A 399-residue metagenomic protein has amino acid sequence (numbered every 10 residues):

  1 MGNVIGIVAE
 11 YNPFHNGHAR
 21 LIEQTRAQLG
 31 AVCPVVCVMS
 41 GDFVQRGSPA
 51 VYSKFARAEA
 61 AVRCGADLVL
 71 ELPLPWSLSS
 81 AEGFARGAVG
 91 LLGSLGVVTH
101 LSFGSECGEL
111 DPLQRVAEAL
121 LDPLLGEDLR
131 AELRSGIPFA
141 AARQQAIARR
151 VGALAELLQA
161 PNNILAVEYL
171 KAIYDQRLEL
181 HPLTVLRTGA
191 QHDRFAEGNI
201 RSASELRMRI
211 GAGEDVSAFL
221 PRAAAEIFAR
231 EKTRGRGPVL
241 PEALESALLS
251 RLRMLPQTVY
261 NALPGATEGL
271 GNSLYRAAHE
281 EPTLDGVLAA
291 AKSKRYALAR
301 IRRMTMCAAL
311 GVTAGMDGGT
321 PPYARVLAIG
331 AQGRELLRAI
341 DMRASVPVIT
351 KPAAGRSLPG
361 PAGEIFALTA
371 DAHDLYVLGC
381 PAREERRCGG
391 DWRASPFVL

Functional and structural regions predicted by a protein language model:
M1-R57: N-terminal catalytic cores of NTP/NDP-binding nucleotidyl/phosphoryl-transfer enzymes
N3, C33, D67, V98-T99: Conserved acidic residues
A9, V44-Q45, A61, P75-W76 (+1 more regions): Short, contiguous strand/loop micro-motifs
R26, A58-V62, K171-Y174, R207: Class I S-adenosyl-L-methionine
G30, C64, G96: Structured loop/turn residues at beta-strand edges in well-structured enzyme cores
A58-P73: A glycine-rich helix N-cap at a beta->alpha junction
E71-L399: Active-site cores that bind ATP or allylic diphosphates and position pyrophosphate for catalysis
